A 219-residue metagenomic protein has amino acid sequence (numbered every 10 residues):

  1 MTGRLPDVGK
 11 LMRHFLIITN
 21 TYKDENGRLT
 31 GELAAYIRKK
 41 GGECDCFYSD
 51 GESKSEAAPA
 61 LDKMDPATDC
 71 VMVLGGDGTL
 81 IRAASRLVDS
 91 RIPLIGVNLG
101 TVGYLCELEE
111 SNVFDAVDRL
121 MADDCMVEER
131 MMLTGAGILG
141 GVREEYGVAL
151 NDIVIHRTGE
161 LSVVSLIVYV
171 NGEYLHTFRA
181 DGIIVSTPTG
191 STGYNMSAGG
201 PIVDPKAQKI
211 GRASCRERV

Functional and structural regions predicted by a protein language model:
L5-C70, S111-M126, G137-G147: ATP/NTP phosphate-donor binding region
Y22, D77-T79, V102, T189-S191: Short glycine-rich anion-binding loops that position phosphate/pyrophosphate groups of nucleotides and phosphorylated
N26, G78-A84, T192-S197: Short glycine/serine/threonine-rich phosphate/pyrophosphate-binding segments that cradle anionic phosphate groups
R82, L87-V97: Gly/Ser-rich helix-loop-strand patches that form or flank binding pockets for ribonucleotide-derived cofactors
G100-Y104, P201-V203: Short gly/pro/ser/thr-enriched loop/turn and capping motifs at secondary-structure boundaries
V102-D181: Catalytic core of DAGKc-family lipid kinases
G182-T187: AMP-binding/adenylate-forming core of the ANL superfamily
I210-V219: Residue-level detector of conserved catalytic or cofactor/ligand-binding positions in enzyme active sites
